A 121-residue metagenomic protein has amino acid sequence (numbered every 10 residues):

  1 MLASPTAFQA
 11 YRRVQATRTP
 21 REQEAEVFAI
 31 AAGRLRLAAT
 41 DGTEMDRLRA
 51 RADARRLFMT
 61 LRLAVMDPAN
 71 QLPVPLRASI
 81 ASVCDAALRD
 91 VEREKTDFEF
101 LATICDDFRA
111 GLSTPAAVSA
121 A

Functional and structural regions predicted by a protein language model:
M1-R56, L63-D67, P73-A121: N-terminal intrinsically disordered, cationic/polar leader segments that include organellar targeting peptides
